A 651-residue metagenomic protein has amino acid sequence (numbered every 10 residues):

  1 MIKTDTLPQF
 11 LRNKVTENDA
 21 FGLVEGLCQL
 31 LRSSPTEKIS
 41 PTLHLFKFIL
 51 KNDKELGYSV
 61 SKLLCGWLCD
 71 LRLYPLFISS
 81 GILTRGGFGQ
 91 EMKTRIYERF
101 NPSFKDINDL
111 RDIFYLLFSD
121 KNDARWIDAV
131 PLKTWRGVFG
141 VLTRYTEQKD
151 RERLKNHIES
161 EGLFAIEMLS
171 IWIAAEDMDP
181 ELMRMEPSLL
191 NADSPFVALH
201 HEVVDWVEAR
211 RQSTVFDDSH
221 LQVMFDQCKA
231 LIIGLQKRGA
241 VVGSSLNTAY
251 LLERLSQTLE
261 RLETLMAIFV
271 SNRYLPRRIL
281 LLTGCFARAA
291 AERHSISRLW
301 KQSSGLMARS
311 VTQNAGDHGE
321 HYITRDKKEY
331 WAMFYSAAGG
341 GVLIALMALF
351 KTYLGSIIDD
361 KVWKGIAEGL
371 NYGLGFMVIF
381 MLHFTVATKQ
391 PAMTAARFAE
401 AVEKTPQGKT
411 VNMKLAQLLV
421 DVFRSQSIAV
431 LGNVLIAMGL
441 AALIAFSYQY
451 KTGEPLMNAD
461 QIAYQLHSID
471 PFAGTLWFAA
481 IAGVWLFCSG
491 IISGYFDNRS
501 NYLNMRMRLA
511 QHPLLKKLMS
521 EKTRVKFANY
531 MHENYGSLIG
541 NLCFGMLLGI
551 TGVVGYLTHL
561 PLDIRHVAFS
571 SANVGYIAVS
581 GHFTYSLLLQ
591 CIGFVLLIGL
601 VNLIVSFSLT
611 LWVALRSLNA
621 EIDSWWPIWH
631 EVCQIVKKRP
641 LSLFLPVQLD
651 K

Functional and structural regions predicted by a protein language model:
M1, S33, K51-S59, G66 (+10 more regions): Cytosol-/stroma-facing membrane-proximal "stalk/adaptor" domains immediately downstream of transmembrane anchors
M1-H44, I49, S59-K62, I357 (+5 more regions): Juxtamembrane/interface segments at transmembrane-helix termini
M1-V311: Soluble N-terminal domains of membrane-associated systems
E186, R211, L231-I232, Q236-A267 (+4 more regions): Long, compositionally biased intrinsically disordered regions
N272-A290, M307-E320, G369-F380, V422-G432 (+2 more regions): Hydrophobic alpha-helical transmembrane segments
T312-T410, V430-Y450: Core alpha-helical transmembrane segments of integral membrane proteins
S336-G339, L343, M347-F350, W363-H383 (+2 more regions): Alpha-helical transmembrane segments and their immediate juxtamembrane interface regions
L374, P391, A396-F569: Generic detector of multi-pass transmembrane helix bundles and their immediately adjacent loops in polytopic membrane
